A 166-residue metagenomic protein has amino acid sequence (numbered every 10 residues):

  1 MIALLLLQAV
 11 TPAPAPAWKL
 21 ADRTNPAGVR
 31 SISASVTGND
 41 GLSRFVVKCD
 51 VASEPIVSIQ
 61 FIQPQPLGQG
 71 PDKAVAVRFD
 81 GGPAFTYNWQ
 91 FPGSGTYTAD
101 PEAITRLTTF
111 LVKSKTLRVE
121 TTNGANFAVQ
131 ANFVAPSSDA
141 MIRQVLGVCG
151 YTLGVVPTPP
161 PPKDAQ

Functional and structural regions predicted by a protein language model:
M1-V10: Sec-dependent N-terminal signal peptides
A9-Q166: A generic "folded-domain core" signal
